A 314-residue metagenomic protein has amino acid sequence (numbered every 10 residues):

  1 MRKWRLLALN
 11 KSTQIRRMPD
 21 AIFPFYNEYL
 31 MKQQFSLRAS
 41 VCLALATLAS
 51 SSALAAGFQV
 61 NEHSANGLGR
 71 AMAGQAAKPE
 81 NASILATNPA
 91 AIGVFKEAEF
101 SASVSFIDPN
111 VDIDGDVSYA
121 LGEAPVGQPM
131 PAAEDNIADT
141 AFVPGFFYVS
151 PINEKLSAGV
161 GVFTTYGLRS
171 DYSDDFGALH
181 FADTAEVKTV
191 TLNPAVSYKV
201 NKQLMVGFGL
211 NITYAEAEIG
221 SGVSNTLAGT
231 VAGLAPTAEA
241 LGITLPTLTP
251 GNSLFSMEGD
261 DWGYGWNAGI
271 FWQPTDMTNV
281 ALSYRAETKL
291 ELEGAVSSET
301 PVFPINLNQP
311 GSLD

Functional and structural regions predicted by a protein language model:
W4-L9, M18-F23, S40: Short, often N-terminal, low-complexity regions that either remain intrinsically disordered or form a short helix
R5, P24-E28, N61, A71-A73: Long, low-complexity, polar and repeat-rich extracellular regions of very large Gram-negative surface proteins
Q14-L30: Short, Lys/Arg-enriched N-terminal segments with co-localized hydrophobic residues within the first ~10-30 amino acids
M31-L54: Gram-negative bacterial Sec-dependent N-terminal signal peptides
A56-A71, A120-A133, T140-D314: Outer-membrane beta-barrel porins/channels
F58-G74, G93-D112: Transmembrane beta-strand segments of Gram-negative outer membrane beta-barrel proteins
Q75-P79, L85-K96, Y148-E154, G167: Outer-membrane beta-barrel pore proteins
E97, D114-L121: Glycine-rich loop at the start of a catalytic domain that most often binds anionic cofactors/ligands
